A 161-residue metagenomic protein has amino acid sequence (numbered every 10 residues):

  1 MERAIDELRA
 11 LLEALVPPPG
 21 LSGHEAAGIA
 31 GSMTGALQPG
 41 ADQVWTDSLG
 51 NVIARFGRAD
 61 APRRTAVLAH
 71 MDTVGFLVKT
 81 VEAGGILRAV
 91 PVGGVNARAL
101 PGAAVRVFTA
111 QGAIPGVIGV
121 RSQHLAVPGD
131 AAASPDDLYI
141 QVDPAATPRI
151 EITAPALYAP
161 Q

Functional and structural regions predicted by a protein language model:
M1-Q161: N-terminal hydrophobic/helix-forming segments and targeting peptides
